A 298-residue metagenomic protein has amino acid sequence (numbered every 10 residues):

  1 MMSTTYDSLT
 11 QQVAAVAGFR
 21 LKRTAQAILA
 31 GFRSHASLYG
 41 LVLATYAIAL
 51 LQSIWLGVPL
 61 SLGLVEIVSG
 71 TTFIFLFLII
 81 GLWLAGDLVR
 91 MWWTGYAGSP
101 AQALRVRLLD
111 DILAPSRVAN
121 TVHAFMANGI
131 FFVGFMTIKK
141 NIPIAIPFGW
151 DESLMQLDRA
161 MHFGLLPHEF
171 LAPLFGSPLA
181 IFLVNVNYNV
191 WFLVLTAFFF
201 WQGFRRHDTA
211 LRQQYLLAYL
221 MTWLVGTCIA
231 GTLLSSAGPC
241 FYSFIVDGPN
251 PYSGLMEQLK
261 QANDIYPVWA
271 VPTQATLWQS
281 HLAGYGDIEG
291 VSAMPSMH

Functional and structural regions predicted by a protein language model:
M2-F32, W93-V118: Membrane-interfacial, low-structure loops and terminal tails that flank and connect transmembrane helices in multi-pass
L50-L62: Juxtamembrane "helix-exit" motif on the non-cytosolic side of transmembrane helices
L62-I80: Loop-to-helix transition at the N-terminal end of transmembrane alpha-helices
W93, T137-D151, T232-S243: Helix-to-loop transition at the C-terminal end of transmembrane segments
L108-V186: Intramembrane catalytic core of multi-pass membrane enzymes that act on lipidic substrates
A124-F125, F200-L234, C240-Y252: Interfacial segments of alpha-helical transmembrane regions
L171-F192, S280-M297: Individual transmembrane alpha-helix segments
L233-M297: Membrane-interfacial catalytic/cofactor-binding modules of polytopic membrane enzymes
